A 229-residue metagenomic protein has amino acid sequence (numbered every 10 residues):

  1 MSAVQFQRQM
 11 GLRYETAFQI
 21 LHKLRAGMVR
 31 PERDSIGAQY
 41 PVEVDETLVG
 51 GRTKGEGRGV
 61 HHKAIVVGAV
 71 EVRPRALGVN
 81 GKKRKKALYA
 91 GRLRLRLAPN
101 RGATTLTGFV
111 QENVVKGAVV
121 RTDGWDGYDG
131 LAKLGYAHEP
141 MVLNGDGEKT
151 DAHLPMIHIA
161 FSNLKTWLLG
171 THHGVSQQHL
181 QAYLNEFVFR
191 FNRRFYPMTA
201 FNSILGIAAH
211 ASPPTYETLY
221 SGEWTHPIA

Functional and structural regions predicted by a protein language model:
M1-A229: Residue-level recognition of single "structural anchor" positions that define or cap local secondary structure
